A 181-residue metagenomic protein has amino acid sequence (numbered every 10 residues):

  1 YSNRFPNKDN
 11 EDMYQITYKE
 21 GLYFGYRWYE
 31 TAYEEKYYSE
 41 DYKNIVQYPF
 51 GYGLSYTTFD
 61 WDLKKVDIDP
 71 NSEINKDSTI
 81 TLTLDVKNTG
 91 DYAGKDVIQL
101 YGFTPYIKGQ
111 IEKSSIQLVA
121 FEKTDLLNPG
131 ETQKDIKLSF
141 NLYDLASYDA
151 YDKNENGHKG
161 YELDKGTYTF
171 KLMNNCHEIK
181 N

Functional and structural regions predicted by a protein language model:
Y1-K95, Y101-F103, P129, E155-N175 (+1 more regions): Secreted, periplasmic, or luminal enzymes acting at the cell surface/secretory milieu
K108-G157: Intrinsically disordered, low-complexity Pro/Gly/Ser/Thr-rich segments with frequent PxxP/GP/PP motifs and embedded
